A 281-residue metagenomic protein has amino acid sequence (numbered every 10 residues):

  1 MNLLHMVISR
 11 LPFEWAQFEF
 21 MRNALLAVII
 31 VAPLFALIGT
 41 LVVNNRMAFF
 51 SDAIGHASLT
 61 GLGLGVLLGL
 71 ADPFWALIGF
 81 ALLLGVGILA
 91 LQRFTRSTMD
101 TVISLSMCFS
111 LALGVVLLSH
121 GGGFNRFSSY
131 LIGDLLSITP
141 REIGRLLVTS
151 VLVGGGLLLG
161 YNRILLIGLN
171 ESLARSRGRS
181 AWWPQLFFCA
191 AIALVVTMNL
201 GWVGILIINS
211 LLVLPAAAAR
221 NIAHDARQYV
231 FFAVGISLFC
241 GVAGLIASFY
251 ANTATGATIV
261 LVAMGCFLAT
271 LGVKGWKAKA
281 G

Functional and structural regions predicted by a protein language model:
M1-P33: Membrane-interfacial amphipathic/re-entrant helices at transmembrane-helix boundaries
M6-Q17, F124-I138, I246-F249: Membrane-interface helix termini and inter-helical loops of multi-pass transporters
A27, P73-A81, D100-S104, L147 (+2 more regions): Loop-to-transmembrane alpha-helix initiation sites
T40-G123, A219-F231, S248-A251, K274-W276: Short loop segments and helix-boundary regions at transmembrane helix junctions of multi-pass inner-membrane proteins
A57-L67, L105-L118, S137-I138, A181-A191 (+2 more regions): Small-residue-rich segments of transmembrane alpha-helices in multi-pass membrane proteins, especially helix faces
V86, A90, C108-G123, I138-L147 (+3 more regions): Mid-bilayer segments of alpha-helical transmembrane spans in multi-pass integral membrane proteins that mediate
G155-F188: Membrane-helix/interface signature in polytopic inner-membrane proteins
I208-A257: Transmembrane alpha-helical segments in multi-pass inner-membrane proteins
